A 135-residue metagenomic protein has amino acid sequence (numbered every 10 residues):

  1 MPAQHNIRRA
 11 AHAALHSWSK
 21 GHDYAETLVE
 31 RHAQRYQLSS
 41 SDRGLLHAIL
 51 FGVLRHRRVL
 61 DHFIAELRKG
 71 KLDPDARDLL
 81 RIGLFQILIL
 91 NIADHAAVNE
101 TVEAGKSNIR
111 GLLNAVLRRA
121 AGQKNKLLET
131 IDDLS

Functional and structural regions predicted by a protein language model:
M1-S135: Class I Rossmann-like S-adenosyl-L-methionine
